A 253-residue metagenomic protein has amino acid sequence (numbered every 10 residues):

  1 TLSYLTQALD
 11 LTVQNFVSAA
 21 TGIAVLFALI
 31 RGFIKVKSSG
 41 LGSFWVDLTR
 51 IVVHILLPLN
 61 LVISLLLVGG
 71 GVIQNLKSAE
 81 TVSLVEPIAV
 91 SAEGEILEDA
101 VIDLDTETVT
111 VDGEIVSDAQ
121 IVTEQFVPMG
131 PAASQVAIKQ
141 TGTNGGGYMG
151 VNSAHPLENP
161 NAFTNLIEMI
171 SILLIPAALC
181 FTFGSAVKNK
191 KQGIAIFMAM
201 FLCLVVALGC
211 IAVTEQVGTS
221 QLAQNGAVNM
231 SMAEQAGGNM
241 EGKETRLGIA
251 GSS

Functional and structural regions predicted by a protein language model:
T1-S253: Membrane-proximal intracellular helices of multi-pass ion channels
